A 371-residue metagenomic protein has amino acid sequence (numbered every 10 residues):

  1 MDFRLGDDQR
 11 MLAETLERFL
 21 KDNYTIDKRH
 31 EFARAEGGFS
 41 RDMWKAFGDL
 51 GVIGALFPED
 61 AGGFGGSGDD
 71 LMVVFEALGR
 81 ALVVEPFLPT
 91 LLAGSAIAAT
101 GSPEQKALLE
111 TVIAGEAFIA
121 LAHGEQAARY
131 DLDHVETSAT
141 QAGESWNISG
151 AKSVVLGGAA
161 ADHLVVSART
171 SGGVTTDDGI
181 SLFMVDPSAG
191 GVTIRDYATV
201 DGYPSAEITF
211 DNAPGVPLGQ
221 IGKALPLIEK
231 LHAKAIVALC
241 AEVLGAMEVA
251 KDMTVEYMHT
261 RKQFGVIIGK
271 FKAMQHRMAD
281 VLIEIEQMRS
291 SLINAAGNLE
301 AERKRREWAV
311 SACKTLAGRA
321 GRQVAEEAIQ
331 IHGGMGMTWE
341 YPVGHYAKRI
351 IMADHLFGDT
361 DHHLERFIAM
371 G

Functional and structural regions predicted by a protein language model:
M1-E85, T100, G115-E116, Q141-W146 (+1 more regions): Alpha-helical interface subdomain recognition
V83-P103: N-terminal glycine-rich flavin-associated loop
A98-G101, T140, V166-R169, M184-D186 (+2 more regions): Short beta-strand-to-turn element immediately C-terminal to the catalytic PLP-Schiff-base lysine in fold type I
A99-F118: A generic, well-ordered mixed alpha/beta core segment in the N-terminal half of proteins
L108-E110, A127, E136-S138, K152-L156 (+2 more regions): A generic local secondary-structure boundary/capping motif
G115-Q126, V166: A short, Trp-centered hydrophobic/proline-enriched beta-strand micro-motif
Y130, H134-E136, V154, V185-Q220: Flexible, small-/acidic-enriched active-site or ligand-binding loops
S149-V192: A short core secondary-structure module
